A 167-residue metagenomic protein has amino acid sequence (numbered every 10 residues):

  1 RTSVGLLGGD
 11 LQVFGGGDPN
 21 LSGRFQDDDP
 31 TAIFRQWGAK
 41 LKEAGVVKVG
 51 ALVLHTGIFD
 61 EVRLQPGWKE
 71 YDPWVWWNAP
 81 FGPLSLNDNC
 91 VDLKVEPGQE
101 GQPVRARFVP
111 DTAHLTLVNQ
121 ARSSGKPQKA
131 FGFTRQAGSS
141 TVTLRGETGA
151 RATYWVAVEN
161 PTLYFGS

Functional and structural regions predicted by a protein language model:
T2-S167: Conserved serine DD-peptidase/penicillin-binding transpeptidase domain and beta-lactam-recognizing active-site
